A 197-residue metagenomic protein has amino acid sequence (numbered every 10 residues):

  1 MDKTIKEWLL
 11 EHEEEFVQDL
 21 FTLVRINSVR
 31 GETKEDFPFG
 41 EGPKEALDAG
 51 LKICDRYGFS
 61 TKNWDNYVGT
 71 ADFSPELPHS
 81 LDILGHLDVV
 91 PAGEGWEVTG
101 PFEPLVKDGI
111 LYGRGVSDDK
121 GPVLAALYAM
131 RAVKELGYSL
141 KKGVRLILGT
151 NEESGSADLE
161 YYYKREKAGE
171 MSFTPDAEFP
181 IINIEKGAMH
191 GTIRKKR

Functional and structural regions predicted by a protein language model:
D2-L84, V89-G93: N-terminal helical capping/dimerization or prosegment-like subdomains of hydrolases acting on amide or phosphate bonds
F21, L51, L124-R131, E160: Predominant activation on well-ordered alpha-helical scaffold segments within soluble catalytic domains
F21, T70, R145, H190-R194: Beta-strand secondary-structure signal
K62-W64, G113, L146, F173-P175: General beta-strand structural signal in soluble alpha/beta enzymes
W64-T70, E153-G155, F179: Short acidic loop-to-helix transition motifs that present clustered carboxylates
P75-E76, P104-L105, Y138-L140, Y163-K167 (+1 more regions): Solvent-exposed alpha-helices and their adjacent loops that cap or buttress functional pockets in soluble metabolic
H79-V144, L148, S154: Active-site metal-coordination/substrate-binding segment of hydrolases, especially metallo-dependent peptidases
L159-R197: Midchain, well-structured core segments that form catalytic/ion-binding scaffolds
